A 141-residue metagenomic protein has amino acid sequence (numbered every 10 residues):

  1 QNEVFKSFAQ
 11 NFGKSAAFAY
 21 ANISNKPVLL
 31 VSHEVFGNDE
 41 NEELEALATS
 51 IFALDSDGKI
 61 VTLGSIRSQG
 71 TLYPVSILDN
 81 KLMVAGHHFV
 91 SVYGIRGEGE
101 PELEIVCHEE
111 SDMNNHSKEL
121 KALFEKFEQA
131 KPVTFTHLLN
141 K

Functional and structural regions predicted by a protein language model:
Q1-N25, K118-K141: Terminal domain-start segments
Q1-S7, L47-S65, Y93-C107: Surface-exposed loop/turn elements that mediate protein-protein interactions on large endomembrane-trafficking
F8, G37-L44: Short consensus segments that form the blades of beta-propeller domains, in both extracellular/periplasmic
A16-N22, F52, R67-L78: Short, exposed beta-strand/loop patches in secreted or surface proteins that constitute
A21-V35, S76-M83: Acidic/hydrophobic-patterned starts of short beta strands in beta-sheet-rich repeat architectures
V35-D39, F89-V90: Short glycine/acidic-enriched loop and turn motifs that connect beta-strands
E42-E45, D57, H87: Polybasic, low-complexity, intrinsically disordered segments
L72-K141: Acidic, small-residue rich beta-repeat scaffolds with periodic aromatic anchors
